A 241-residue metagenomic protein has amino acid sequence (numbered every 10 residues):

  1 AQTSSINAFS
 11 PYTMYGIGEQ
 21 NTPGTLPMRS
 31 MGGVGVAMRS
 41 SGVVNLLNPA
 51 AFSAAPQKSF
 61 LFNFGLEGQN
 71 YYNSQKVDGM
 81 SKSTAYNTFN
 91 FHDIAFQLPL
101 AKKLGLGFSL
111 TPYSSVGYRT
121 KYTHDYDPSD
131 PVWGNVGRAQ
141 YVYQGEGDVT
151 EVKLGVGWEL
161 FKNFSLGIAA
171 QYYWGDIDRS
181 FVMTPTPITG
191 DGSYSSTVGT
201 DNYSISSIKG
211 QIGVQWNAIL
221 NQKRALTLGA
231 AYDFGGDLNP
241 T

Functional and structural regions predicted by a protein language model:
Q2-S30, F91-T241: Outer-membrane beta-barrel porins/channels
L26, M38-K121: Outer-membrane beta-barrel translocator/receptor signature
